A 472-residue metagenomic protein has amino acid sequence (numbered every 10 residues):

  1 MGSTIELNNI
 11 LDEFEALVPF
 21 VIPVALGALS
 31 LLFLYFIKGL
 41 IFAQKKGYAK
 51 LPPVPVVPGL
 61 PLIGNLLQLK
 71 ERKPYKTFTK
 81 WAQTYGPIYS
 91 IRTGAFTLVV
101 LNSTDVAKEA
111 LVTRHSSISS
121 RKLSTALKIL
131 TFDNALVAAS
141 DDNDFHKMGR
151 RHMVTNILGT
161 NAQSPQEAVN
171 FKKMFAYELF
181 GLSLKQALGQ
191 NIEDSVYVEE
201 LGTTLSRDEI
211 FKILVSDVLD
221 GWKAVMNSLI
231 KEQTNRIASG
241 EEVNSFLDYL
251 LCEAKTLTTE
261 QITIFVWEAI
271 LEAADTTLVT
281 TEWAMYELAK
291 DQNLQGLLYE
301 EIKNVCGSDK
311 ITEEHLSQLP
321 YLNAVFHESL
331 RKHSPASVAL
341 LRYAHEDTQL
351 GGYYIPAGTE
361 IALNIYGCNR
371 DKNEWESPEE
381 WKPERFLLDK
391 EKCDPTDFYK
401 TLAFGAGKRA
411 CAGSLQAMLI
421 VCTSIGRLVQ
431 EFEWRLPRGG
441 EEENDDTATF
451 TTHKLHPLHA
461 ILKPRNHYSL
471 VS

Functional and structural regions predicted by a protein language model:
G2-A28, V54, K303-S308, K400 (+3 more regions): Cytochrome P450 proximal C-terminal region
G2-L32, R92-V99, N161-K185, E193-E200 (+6 more regions): Cytochrome P450
E6, R121-L130, F145, Q163-T281 (+1 more regions): Cytochrome P450 heme-thiolate monooxygenase catalytic core
L34-V54: Transmembrane-cytosolic junction motif
G47-A162, F175-A176, F180-L182, V198-I210 (+1 more regions): Cytochrome P450 substrate-recognition site 1
L66-G86, G221-E232, E253, D309-G352 (+1 more regions): Conserved cytochrome P450 K-helix E-x-x-R motif and the immediately C-terminal K′/meander segment
T276-Q295, Y299-E301, S414-E431: Cytochrome P450 catalytic-core helices
L363-K392: Conserved cytochrome P450 K-helix/beta-meander segment immediately N-terminal to the heme-binding cysteine loop
